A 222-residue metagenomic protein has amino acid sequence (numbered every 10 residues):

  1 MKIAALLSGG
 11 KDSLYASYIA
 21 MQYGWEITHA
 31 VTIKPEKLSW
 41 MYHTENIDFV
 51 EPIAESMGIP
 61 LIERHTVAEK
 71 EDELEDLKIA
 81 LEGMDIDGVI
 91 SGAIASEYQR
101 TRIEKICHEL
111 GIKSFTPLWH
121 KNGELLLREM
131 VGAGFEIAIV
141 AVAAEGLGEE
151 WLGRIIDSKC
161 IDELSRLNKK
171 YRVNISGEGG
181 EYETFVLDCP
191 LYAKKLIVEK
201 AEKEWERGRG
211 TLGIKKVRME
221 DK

Functional and structural regions predicted by a protein language model:
M1-K222: Nucleotide-activated chemistry modules centered on ATP-dependent adenylation/adenylyltransferase
